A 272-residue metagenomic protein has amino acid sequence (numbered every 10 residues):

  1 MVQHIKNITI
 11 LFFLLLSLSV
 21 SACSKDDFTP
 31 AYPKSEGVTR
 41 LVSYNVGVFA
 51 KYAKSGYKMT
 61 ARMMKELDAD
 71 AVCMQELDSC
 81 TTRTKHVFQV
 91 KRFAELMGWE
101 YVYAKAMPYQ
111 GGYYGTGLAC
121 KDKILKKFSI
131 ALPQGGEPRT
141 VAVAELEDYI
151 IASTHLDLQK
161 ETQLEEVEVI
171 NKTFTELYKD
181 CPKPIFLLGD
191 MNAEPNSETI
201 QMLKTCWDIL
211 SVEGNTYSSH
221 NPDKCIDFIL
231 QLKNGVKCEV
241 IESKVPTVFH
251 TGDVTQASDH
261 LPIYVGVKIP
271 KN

Functional and structural regions predicted by a protein language model:
M1-I10: Bacterial N-terminal signal peptides that target proteins for export
T9-S19: Bacterial N-terminal signal peptides
S19-E95, P108-Q110, E168, D259 (+1 more regions): N-terminal, active-site-proximal structural segment of metallo-dependent hydrolase catalytic domains
A22-A31, S129-I130, T175-F186, N192-N272: Metal-dependent phosphoester-hydrolase catalytic domains
F28-P33, A53, A71, L77-Y149 (+1 more regions): Structured beta-strand-rich core segments of catalytic domains in phosphoester-bond hydrolases
V38-A50, F128, V143-D157: Active-site-proximal beta-strand elements of phosphoester/diester hydrolases
F49-K51, S79-R83, Y109-G111, Q159-E161 (+2 more regions): Active-site environment of divalent metal-dependent phosphoester hydrolases
V72-Q75, V102-K105, F186-D190, L210-E213: Active-site neighborhood of phospho(di)ester-bond hydrolases with catalytic His/Asp-centered motifs
